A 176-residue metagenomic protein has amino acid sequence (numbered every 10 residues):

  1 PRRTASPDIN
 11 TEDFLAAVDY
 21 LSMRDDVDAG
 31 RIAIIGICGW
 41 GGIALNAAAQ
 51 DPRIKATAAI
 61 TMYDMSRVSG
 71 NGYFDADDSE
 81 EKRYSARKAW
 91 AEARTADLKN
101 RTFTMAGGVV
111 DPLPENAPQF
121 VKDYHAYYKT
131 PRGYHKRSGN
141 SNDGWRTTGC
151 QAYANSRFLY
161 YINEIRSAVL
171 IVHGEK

Functional and structural regions predicted by a protein language model:
P1-A29: Catalytic nucleophile-loop/oxyanion-hole region of alpha/beta-hydrolase and closely related hydrolase-like folds
D25-G39: Alpha/beta-hydrolase fold nucleophile elbow
L45-P131: Alpha/beta-hydrolase-fold enzymes
G72-Y73, D143-Y161, K176: Active-site nucleophile elbow and catalytic-triad environment of alpha/beta-hydrolase enzymes
I165, I171-H173: Short beta-strand/loop motif that positions the catalytic acidic residue of the alpha/beta-hydrolase fold
